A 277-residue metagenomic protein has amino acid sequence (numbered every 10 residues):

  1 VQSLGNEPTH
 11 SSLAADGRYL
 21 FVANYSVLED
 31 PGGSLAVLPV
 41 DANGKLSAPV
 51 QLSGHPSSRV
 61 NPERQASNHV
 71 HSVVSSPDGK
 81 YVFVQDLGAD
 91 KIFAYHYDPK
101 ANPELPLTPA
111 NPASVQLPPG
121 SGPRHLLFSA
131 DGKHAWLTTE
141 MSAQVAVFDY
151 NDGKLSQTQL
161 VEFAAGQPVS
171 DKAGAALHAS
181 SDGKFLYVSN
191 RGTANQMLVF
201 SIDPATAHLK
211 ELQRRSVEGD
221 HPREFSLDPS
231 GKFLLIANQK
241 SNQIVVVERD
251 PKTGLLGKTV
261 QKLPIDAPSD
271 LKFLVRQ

Functional and structural regions predicted by a protein language model:
V1-Q2, V50-Q65, N111-V115, T158-V169 (+2 more regions): Surface-exposed loop and turn segments in beta-propeller and other repeat-based domains that flank or scaffold
V1-S72: Asp-box/WD-like beta-propeller blade repeats and closely related beta-sheet repeat scaffolds
L13-D16, P77-D78, A130-G132, S181-D182 (+2 more regions): Residue-level detector of Asp-centered blade-edge/turn motifs that repeat once per structural unit in beta-propeller
V27-G33, A66, Q85-G88, T138-M141 (+2 more regions): Short, solvent-exposed loop/turn segments at conserved positions within beta-propeller repeat blades
V37-S47, Y95-P106, F148-S156, V199-A207 (+1 more regions): Short loop/turn segments immediately following beta-strands, especially the blade-tip and inter-blade linker loops
K172-Q239: Loop/turn-rich, solvent-exposed surfaces of beta-rich toroidal or solenoidal domains
